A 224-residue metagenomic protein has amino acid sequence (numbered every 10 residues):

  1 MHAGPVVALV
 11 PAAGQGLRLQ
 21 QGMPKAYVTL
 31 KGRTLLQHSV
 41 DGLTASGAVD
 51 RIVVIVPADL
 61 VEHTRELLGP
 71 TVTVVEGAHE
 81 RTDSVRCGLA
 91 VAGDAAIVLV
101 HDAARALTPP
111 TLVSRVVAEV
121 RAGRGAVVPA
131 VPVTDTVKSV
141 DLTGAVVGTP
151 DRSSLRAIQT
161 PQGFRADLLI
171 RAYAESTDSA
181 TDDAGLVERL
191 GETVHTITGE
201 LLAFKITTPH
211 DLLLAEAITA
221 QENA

Functional and structural regions predicted by a protein language model:
M1-D59: N-terminal glycine-rich phosphate-binding loop and ensuing alpha1 helix
M1-V7, A13, D182-A184, L201 (+1 more regions): SAM-dependent methyltransferases
V10, L36, G88, H101-D102 (+3 more regions): Residue-level signal for inorganic ion chemistry
D59-R65: Short, charged/polar "capping" segments at the starts of alpha-helices and the immediately preceding loops
T64, T108-H195, A224: Conserved core of the sugar-phosphate nucleotidyltransferase
E66-I97: Short phosphate-binding loop-to-helix
A95-R105: Short beta-strand-to-loop acidic/aromatic patch adjacent to the donor-nucleotide binding site
H195-L202: Catalytic beta-strand/loop signature of glycosyltransferases that borders the donor
